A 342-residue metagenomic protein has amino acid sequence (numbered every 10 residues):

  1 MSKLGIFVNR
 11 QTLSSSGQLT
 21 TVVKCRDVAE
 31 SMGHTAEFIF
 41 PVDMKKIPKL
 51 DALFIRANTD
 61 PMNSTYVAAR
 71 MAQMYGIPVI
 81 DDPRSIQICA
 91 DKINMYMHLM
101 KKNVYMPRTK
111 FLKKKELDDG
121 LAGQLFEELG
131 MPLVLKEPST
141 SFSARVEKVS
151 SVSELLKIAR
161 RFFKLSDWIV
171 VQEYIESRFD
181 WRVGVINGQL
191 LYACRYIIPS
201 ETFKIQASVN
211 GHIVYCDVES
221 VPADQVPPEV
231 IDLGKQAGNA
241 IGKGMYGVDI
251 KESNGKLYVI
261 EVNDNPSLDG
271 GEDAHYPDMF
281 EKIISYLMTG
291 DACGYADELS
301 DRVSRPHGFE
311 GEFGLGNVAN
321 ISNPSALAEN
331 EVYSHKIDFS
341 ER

Functional and structural regions predicted by a protein language model:
M1-S85, I321-S322, S340: ATP-binding N-terminal substructure of ATP-dependent carboxylate-amine bond-forming enzymes
L50-F54, V183-I186, K256-G270: A short beta-strand motif that forms the metal-chelation/ATP-contact edge of phosphoryl-transfer active sites
T59, S143, N263-Y276: Glycine-rich phosphate/pyrophosphate-binding beta-alpha loops
A72-R145: A conserved helix-loop-beta module that forms one wall/lid of the active-site cleft in ATP-utilizing catalytic domains
L133, L191-Y192, Y246, Y258-E261: Protein kinase-like catalytic core scaffold
A144-G238: Phosphate-binding site of ATP-dependent enzymes
S200-V209, L268-D278: A short, polar/charged loop-to-alpha-helix boundary motif
I205-K256, Y286-L299, G311-G316, E331 (+1 more regions): A long amphipathic alpha-helix within ATP-dependent nucleotide-binding catalytic cores
